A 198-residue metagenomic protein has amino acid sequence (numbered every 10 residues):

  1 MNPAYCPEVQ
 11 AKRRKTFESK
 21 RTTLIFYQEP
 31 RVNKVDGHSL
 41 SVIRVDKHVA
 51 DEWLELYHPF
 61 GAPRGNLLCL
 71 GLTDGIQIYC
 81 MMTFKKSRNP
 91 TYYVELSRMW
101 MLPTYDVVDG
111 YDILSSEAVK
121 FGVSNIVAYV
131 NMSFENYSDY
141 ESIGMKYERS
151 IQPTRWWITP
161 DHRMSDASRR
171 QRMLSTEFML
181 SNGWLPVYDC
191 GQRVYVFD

Functional and structural regions predicted by a protein language model:
M1-T22: BZIP DNA-binding basic region
A11, K47-D51, R155-W156: A short acidic, often aromatic-flanked loop/helix-cap motif at beta-alpha or helix-coil junctions that lines enzyme
T23-R64: Short amphipathic alpha-helix that is part of the acyltransferase structural core
S41-R44, T73-I76, C80, F84-L185: Acyl-donor binding region in acyl/amide transferases
G61-L70, G75: A short helix-loop-beta-strand connector motif used in the catalytic cores of GNAT acetyltransferases and, in some
L67, C190-V194: Short hydrophobic/aromatic beta-strand or adjacent loop that forms the aromatic wall/cage of a ligand/substrate-binding
G71-T73, T83, V194-D198: Short, well-ordered beta-strand micro-motif
